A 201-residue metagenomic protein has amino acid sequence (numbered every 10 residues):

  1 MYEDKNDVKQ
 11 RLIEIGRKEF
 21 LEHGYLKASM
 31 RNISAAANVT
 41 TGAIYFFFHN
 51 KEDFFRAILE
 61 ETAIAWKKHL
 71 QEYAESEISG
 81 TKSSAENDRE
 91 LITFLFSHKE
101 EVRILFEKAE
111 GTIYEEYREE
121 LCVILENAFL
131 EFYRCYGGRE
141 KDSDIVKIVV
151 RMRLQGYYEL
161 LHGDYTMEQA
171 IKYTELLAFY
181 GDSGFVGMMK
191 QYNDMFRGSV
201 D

Functional and structural regions predicted by a protein language model:
K5, M30, E60-L70: Short, basic, alpha-helical segments at the C-terminal edge of helix-turn-helix-like DNA-binding modules
R11, I15, E19-D53, A57: Helix-turn-helix
R56-T62, L105, Y114-Y117: Alpha-helical DNA-contacting segments of helix-turn-helix folds
A57, Q71-S97: Hydrophobic alpha-helical connector segments
K67, T93, T112-G137, D144-R151 (+1 more regions): Amphipathic alpha-helical packing segments from all-alpha helical-bundle domains
Y73-E77, V102-A109, Y136, L160-Y165 (+1 more regions): Secondary-structure edge/capping motif, primarily at the C-terminal ends of alpha-helices and the immediately following
E90-I113, E159: Amphipathic alpha-helical segments used for helix-helix packing
S97, N127-E131, K147-D201: C-terminal peripheral helix-coil segments that are non-catalytic and often amphipathic
